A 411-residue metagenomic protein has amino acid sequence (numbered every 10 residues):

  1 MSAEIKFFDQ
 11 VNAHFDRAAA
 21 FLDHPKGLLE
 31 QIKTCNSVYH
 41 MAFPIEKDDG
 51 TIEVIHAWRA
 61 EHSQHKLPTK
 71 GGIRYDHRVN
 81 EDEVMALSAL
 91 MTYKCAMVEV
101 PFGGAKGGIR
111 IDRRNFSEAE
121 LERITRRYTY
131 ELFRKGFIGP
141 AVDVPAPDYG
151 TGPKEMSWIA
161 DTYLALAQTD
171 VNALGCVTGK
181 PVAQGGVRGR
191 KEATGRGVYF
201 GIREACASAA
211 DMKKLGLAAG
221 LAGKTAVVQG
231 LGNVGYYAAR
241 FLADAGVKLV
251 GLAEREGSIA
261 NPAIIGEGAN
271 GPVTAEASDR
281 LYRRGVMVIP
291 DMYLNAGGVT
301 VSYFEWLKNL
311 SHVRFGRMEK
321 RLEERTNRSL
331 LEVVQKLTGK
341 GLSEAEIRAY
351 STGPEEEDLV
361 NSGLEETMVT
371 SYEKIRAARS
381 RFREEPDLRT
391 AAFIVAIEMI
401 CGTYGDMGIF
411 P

Functional and structural regions predicted by a protein language model:
S2-A42: Short, Gly/Pro- and small/polar-rich lid/capping loops
S2-K6, A205-C206, N261-P411: Adenosine-phosphate binding glycine-rich loop
M41-R113: Glycine-rich, N-terminal phosphate-binding loop and its surrounding beta-alpha-beta segment
D76, C95-A222, D406-M407: Glycine/serine-rich phosphate-binding loop and adjoining beta1-alpha1 elements at the start of nucleotide-handling
A226-V228: Hydrophobic Val/Ile/Leu positions in short beta-strands of Rossmann-like dinucleotide-binding domains
G230-G232: Glycine-rich Rossmann-fold phosphate-binding loop(s) that bind the pyrophosphate of adenine dinucleotide cofactors
G235-Y236: N-terminal Rossmann-fold NAD(P) dinucleotide-binding loop
A245-I259: NAD(P)-binding Rossmann-fold cofactor-contacting core
